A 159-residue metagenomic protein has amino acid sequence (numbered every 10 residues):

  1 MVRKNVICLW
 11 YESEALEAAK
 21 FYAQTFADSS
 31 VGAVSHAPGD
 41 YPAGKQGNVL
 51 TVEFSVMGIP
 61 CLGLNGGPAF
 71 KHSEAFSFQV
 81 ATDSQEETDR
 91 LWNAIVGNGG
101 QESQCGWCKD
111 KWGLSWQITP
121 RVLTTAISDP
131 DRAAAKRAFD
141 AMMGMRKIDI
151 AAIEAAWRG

Functional and structural regions predicted by a protein language model:
K4, N48, Q101-S103: Short, small/polar residue-rich loop motifs at catalytic or cofactor-binding pockets
V6-C8, T51, S77-Q79: Short aromatic/hydrophobic contact patches that present stacked aromatics for nucleic-acid/ligand binding
L9-G58: Core segments of cupin and vicinal oxygen chelate
Y11, A15, Q24-T25, V56-P60 (+6 more regions): Vicinal oxygen chelate
G44-L50, F70-H72, A134: A generic structural micro-feature
N65-P68: Short beta-strand/turn micro-motifs at beta-sheet edges
A134-G159: Acidic/histidine-enriched, glycine/proline-rich intrinsically disordered or flexible terminal extensions
